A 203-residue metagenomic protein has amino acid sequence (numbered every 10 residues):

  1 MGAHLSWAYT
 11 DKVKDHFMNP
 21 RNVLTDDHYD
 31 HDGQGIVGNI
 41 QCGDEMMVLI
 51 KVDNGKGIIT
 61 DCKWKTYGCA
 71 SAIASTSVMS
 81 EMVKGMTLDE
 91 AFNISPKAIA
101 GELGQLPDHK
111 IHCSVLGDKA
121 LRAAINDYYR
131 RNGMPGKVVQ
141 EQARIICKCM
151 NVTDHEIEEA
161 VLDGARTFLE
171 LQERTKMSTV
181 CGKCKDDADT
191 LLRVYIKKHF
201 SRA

Functional and structural regions predicted by a protein language model:
M1-A203: Domain-level signature for proteins that mediate thiol-based redox and metal-cofactor handling
